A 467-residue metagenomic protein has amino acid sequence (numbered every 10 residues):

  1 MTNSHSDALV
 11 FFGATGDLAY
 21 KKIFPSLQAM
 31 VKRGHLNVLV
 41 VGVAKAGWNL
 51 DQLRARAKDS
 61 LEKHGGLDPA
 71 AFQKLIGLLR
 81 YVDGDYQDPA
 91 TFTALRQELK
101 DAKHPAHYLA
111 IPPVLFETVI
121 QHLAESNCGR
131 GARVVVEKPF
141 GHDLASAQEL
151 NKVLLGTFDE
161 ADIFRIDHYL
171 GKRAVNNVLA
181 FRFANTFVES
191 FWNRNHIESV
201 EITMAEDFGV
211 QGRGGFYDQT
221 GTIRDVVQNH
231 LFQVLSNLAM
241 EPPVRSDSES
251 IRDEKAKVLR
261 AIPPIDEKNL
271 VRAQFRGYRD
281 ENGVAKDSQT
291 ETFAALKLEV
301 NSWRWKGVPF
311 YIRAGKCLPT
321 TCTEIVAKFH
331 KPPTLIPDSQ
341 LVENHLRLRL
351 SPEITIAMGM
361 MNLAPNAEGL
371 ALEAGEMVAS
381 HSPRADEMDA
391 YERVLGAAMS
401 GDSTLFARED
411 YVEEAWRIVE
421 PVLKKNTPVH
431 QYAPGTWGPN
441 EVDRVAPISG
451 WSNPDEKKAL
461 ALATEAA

Functional and structural regions predicted by a protein language model:
M1-V135, F140-A467: Secretory/organelle targeting and membrane-embedding segments
